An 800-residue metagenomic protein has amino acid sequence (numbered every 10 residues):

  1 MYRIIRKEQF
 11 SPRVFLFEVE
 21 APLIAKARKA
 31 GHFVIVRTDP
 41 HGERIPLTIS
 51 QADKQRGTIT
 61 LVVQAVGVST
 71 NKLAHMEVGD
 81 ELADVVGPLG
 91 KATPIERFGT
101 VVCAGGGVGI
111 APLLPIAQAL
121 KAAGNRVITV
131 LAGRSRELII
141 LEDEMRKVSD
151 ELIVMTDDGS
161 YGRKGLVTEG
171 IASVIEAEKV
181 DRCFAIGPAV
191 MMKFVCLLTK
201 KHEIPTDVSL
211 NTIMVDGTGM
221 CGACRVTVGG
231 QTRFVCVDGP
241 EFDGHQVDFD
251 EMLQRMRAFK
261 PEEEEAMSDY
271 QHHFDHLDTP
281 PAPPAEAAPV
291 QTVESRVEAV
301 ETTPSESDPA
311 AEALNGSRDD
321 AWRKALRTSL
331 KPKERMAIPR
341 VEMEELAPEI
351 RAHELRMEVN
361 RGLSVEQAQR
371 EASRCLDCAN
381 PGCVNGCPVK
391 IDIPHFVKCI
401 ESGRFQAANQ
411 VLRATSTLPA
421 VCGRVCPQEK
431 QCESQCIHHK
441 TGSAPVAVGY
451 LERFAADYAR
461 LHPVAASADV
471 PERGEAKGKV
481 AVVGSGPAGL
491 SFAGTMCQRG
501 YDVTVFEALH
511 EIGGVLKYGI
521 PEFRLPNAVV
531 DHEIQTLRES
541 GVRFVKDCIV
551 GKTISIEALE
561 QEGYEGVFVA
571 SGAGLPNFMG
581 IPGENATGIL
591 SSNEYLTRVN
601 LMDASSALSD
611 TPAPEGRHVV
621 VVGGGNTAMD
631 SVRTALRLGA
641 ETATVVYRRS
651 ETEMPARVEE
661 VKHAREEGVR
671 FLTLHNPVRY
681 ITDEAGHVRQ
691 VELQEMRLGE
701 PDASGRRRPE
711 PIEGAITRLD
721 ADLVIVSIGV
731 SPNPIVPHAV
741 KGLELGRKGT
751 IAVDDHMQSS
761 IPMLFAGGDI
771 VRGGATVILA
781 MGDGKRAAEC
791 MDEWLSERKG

Functional and structural regions predicted by a protein language model:
M1-D80: Ferredoxin-reductase
V68-V215: FNR/FR-type flavoprotein reductase catalytic core
R134-D143, D502-V505, L509-S540, F544 (+1 more regions): Rossmann-like dinucleotide-binding cores of NAD(P)H-dependent redox enzymes
P240, D248-R296, V300, E306-G474 (+11 more regions): Ferredoxin-type iron-sulfur electron-transfer modules and their immediate structural context
A455-G474, H532-K552, P576-L638, L745-S760: Glycine-rich dinucleotide-binding loop and its adjacent helix/turn
G474, K479-V483, D531-I581, R679-E692 (+3 more regions): Feature captures the FAD/FMN-dependent oxidoreductase FAD-binding
V480-T504, M629-L636: N-terminal Rossmann-like FAD-binding beta1-loop-alpha1 element of flavoenzymes
N585-G616, P701-G774: FAD-site-proximal beta/loop scaffold in flavoenzymes
